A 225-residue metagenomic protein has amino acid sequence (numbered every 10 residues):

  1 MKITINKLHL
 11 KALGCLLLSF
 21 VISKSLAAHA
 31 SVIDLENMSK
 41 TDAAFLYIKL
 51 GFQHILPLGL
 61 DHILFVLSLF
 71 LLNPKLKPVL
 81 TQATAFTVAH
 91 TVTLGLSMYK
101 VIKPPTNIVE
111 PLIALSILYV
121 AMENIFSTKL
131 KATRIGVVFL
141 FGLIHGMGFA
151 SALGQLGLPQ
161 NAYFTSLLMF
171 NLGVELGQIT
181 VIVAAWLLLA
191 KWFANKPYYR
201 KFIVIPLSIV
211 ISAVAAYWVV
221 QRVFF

Functional and structural regions predicted by a protein language model:
M1-L60, V220-F225: Histidine-/acidic- and/or cysteine-rich, low-complexity loops and terminal segments associated with membrane
H54-L60, F65-F225: Hydrophobic alpha-helical transmembrane segments in multi-pass membrane proteins
